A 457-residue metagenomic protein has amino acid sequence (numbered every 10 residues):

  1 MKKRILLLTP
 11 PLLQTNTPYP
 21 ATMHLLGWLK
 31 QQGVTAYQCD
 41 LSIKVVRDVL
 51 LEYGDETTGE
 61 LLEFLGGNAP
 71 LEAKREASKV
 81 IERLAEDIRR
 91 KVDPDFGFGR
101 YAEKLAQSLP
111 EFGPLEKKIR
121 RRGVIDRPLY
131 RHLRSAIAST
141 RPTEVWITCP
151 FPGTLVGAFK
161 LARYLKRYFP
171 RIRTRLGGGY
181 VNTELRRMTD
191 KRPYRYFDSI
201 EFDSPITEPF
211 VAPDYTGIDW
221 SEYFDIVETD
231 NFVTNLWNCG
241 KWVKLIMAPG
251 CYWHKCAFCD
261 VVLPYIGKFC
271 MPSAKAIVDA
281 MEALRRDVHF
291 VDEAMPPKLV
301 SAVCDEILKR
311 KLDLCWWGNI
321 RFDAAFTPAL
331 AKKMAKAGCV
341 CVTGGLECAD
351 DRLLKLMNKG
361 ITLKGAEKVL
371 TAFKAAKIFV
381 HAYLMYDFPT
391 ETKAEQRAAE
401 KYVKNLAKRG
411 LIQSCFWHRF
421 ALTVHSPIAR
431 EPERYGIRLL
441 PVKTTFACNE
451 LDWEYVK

Functional and structural regions predicted by a protein language model:
K2-D279: Acidic, low-complexity intrinsically disordered segments
L6-L13, A21, L308-C315, R321-K457: A structural motif corresponding to the C-terminal lobe/cap of the Radical SAM core domain
L13-N16, V45-V46, G153-V156, N182-E184 (+8 more regions): Flexible loop/turn segments at secondary-structure boundaries
T22, D190-Y194, A274-I277, V300 (+2 more regions): Amphipathic alpha-helical segments in well-structured domains
V49-L51, M188-T189, V303, S426-E431: Short aromatic-enriched loop/helix-cap "lid" or pocket-rim segments at secondary-structure transitions that line
F224-F379: Radical SAM [4Fe-4S] cluster-binding motif and immediate context
